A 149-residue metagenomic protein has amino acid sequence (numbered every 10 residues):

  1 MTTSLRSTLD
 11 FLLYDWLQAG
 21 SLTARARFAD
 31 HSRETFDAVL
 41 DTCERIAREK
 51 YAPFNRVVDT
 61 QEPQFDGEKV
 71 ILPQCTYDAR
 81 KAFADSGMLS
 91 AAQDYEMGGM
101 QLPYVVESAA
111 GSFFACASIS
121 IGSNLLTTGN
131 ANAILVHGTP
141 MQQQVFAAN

Functional and structural regions predicted by a protein language model:
M1-I121, V145: Amphipathic, small/basic residue-rich leader segments at the start of a protein or domain
Q93-D94, G98, T128-V136: Hydrophobic transmembrane alpha-helix bundles
E107-S108, L125-A131: Short, conserved phosphate-binding/catalytic loop or strand-edge motifs used in phosphoryl-/nucleotidyl-transfer
A131-N132, V136-N149: Phosphate/diphosphate-binding loops
